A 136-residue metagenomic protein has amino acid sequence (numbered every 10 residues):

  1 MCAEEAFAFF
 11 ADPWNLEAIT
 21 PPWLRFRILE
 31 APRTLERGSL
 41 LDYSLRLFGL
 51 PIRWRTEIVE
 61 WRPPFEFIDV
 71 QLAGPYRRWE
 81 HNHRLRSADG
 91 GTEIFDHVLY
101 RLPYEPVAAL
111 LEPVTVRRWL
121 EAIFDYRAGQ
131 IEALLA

Functional and structural regions predicted by a protein language model:
M1, R118, Y126: Residue-level signal for short amphipathic helical patches enriched in basic/charged and nearby hydrophobic residues
M1-E36: Hydrophobic ligand-binding cavity/cleft-lining segments
A11-D12, E132, A136: Residues at helix-coil transition
E17, R27-Y76, G90-E93, Y126-L134: Glycine-rich portal/gate segments that line the openings of hydrophobic small-molecule binding cavities
I68-A122: Beta-strand/loop substructures that line and gate deep hydrophobic ligand-binding cavities in soluble
